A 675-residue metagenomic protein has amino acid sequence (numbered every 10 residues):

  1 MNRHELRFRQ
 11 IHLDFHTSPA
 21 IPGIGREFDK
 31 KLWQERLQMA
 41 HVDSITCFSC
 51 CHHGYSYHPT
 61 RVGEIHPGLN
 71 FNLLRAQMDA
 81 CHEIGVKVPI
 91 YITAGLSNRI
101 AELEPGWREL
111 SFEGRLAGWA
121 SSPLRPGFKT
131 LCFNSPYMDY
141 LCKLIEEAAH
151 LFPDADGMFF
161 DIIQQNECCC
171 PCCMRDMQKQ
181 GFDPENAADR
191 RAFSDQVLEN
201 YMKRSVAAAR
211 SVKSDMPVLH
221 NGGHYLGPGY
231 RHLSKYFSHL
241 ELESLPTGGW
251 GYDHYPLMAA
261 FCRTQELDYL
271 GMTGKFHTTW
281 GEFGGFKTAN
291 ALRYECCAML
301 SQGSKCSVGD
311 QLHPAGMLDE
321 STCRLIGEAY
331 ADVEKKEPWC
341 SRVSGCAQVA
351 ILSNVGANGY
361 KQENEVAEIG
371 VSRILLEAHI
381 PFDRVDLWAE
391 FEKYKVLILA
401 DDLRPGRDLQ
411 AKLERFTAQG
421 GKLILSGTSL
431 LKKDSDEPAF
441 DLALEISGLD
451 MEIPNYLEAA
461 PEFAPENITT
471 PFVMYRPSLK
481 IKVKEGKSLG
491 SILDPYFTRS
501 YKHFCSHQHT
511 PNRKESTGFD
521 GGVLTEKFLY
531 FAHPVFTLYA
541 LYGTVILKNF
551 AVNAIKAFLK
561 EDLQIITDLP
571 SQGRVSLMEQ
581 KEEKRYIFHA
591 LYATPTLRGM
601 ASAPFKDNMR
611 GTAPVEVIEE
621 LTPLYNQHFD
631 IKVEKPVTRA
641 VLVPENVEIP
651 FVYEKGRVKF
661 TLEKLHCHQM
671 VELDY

Functional and structural regions predicted by a protein language model:
M1-A20, R115-K129, T264-W280: N-terminal small/glycine-rich loop or linker at the start of catalytic domains across soluble metabolic enzymes
M1-Y55, I84-V86: N-terminal structural segment of carbohydrate-active enzymes
E5-R7, S44, F71-A80, V88-I90 (+2 more regions): Carbohydrate-binding surfaces of carbohydrate-active enzymes
I11-H16, D43-H53, I92-R99, F159-C168 (+4 more regions): Short, solvent-exposed turn/loop segments enriched in Gly/Ser/Thr/Pro and often Arg
S18, W33, Q38-L73, L96-P123 (+7 more regions): Aromatic-lined carbohydrate-binding/catalytic grooves of carbohydrate-active enzymes
P22-M39, Y137-A149, G222-H232, Y255 (+1 more regions): Short, acidic/polar
I90, A94-F152, R191, K203: Active-site-adjacent "subsite" loops/lids of carbohydrate-active enzymes
D154-I162, T525: Active-site regions of oxyanion-processing enzymes, predominantly non-cytosolic
